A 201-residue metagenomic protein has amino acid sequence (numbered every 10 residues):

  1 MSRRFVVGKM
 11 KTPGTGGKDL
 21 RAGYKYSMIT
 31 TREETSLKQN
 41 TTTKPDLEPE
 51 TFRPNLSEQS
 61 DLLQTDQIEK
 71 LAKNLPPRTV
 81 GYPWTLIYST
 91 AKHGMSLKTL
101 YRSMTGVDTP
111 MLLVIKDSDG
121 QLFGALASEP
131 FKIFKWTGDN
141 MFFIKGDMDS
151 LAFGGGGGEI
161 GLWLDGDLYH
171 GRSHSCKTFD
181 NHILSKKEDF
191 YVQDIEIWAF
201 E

Functional and structural regions predicted by a protein language model:
M1-E201: Phosphate-recognition beta-domain surfaces
